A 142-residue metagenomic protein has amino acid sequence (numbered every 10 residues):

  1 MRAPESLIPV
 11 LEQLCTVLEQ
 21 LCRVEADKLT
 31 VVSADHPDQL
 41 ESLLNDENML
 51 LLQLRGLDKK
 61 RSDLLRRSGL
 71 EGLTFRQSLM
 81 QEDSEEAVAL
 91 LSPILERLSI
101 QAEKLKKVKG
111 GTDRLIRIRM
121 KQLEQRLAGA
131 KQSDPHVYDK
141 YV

Functional and structural regions predicted by a protein language model:
M1-L79: Extended, charge-rich alpha-helical scaffolding segments
Q77-V142: Short terminal interaction segments
